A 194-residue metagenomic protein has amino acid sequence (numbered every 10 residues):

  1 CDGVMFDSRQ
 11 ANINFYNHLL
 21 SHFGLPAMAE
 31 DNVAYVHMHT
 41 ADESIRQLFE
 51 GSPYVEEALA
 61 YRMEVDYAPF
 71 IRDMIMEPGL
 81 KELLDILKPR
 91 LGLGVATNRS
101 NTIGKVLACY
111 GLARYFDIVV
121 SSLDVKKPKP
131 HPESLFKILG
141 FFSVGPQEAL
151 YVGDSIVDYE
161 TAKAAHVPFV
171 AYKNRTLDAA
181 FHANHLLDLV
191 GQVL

Functional and structural regions predicted by a protein language model:
C1-E82, P89: N-terminal helical cap/lid subdomain that shapes the substrate entry/recognition surface in HAD-like hydrolases
D2-G3, P89, L93-V95, Y110 (+1 more regions): Surface-exposed, interaction-prone regions with an acidic/low-complexity signature
M5, M76, V95-A96, Y151: Conserved SAM-binding loop
G24, F49, R90-L91, G111 (+2 more regions): Glycine-centered loop/turn motif at secondary-structure junctions
L80-A108: Substrate-recognition element of Asp-dependent hydrolases with the DxDx(T/V) motif
S100, K105-L194: Asp-based, Mg2+/Mn2+-dependent phosphohydrolase catalytic module
